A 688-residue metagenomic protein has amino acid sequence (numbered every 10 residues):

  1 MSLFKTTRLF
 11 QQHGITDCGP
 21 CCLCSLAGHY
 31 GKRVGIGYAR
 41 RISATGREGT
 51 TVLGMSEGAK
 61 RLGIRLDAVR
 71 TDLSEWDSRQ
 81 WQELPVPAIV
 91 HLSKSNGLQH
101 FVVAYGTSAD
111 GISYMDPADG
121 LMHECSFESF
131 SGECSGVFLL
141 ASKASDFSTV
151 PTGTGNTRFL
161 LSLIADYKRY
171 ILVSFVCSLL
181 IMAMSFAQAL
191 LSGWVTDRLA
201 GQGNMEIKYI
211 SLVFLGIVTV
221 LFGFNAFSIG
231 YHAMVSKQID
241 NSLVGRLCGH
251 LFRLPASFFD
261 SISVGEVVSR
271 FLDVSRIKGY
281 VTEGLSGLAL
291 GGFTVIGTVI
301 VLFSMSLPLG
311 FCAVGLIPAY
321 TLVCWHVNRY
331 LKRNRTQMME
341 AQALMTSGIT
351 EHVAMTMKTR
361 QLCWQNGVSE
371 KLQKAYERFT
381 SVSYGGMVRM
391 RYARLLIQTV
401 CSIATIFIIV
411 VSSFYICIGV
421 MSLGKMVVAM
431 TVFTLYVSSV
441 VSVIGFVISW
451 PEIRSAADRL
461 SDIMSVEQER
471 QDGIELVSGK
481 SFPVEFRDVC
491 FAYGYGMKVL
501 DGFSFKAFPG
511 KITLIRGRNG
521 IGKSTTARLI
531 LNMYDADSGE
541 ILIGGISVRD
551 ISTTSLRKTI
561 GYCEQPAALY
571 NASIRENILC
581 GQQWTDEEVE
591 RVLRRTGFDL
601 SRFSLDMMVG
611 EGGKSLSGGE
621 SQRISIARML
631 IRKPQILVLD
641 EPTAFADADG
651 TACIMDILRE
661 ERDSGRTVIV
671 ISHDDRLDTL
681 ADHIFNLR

Functional and structural regions predicted by a protein language model:
M1-Q188, G201-I210, S228, H232 (+4 more regions): Membrane-integrated ABC transporters
S178, I210-L221, N225, G287-Q337 (+2 more regions): Transmembrane helices of ABC transporter permease
G249-H250, L254-E266, Q337-M387, A457: Loop segments that connect adjacent transmembrane helices in multi-pass transporters
A341, Q361-W364, V388, L435-I463: Cytosolic ends of transmembrane helices, especially the final helix of ABC transmembrane type-1 domains
L531: Helix-to-loop junction immediately C-terminal to a conserved catalytic motif
A567-M608: Conserved "ABC signature" C-loop
L637-E641: Catalytic Walker B motif of ABC-type/P-loop ATPase nucleotide-binding domains
